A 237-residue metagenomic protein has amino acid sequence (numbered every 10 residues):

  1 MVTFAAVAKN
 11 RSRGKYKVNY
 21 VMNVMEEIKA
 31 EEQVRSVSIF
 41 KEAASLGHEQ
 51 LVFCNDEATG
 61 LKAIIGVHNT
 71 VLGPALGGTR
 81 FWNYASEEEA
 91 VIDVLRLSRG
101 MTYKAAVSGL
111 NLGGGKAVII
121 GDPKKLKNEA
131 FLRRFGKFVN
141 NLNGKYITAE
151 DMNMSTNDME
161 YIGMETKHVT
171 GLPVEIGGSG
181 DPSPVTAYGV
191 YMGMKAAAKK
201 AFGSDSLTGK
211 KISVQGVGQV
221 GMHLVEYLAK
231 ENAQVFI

Functional and structural regions predicted by a protein language model:
M1, S12-R13, L46, G177: Feature targets compositionally biased, intrinsically disordered low-complexity regions with long contiguous runs
T3, K9, K15-Y20: Short, positively charged and aromatic/hydrophobic N-terminal segments
F4-V7, K29, N232: Residue-level detector of intrinsically disordered, flexible termini and proteolytic processing junctions
N10, R99, K195-A198: Charged, amphipathic alpha-helical interaction segments
N19-G180: N-terminal ligand-binding/catalytic initiation module
D181-I237: Glycine-rich phosphate/diphosphate-binding loop of Rossmann-like nucleotide-binding domains
